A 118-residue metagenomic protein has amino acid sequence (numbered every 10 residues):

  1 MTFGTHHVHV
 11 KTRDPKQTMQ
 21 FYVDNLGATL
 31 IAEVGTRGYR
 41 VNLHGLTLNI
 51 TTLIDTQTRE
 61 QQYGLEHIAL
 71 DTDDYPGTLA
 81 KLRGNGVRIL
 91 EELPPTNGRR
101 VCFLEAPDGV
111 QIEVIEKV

Functional and structural regions predicted by a protein language model:
M1, L79, R83-V118: Vicinal oxygen chelate
M1-K16, T47, L65-L70, V118: N-terminal beta-strand motif that seeds the catalytic metal site of vicinal oxygen chelate
F3, T36, Y63, N97-R99: Loop/turn position at the start of each blade in beta-propeller repeats
D14-L30: Amphipathic alpha-helical segments
G27-E33, R88-L93: Short secondary-structure junctions
T29-Q62, Q111-K117: Conserved short beta-strand elements that form part of the metal-binding/catalytic scaffold of enzyme active sites
Q61, E66-L82, V87: Mid-chain, well-packed structural core segment of small domains
